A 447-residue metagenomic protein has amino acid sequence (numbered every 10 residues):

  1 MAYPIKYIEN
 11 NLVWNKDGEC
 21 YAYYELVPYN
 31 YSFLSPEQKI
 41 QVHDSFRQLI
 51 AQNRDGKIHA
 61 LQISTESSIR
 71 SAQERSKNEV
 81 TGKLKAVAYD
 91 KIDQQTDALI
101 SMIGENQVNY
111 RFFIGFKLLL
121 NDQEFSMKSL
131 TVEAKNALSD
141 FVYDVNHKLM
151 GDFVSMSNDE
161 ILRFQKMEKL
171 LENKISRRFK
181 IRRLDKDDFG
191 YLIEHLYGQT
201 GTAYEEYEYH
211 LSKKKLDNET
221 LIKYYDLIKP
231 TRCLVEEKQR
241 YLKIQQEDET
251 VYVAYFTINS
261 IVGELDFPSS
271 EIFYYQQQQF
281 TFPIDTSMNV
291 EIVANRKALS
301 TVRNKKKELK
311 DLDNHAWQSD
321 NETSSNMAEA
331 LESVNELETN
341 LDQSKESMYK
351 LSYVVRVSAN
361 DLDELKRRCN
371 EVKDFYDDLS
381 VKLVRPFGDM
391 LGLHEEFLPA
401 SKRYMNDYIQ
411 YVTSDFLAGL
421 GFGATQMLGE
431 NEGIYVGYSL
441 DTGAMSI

Functional and structural regions predicted by a protein language model:
M1-A424: Extended, folded cores of ATP/NTP-driven motor/assembly subunits in large transport and secretion machines
G419-I447: Active-site-adjacent "gating/activation" loops or surface patches in catalytic cores
